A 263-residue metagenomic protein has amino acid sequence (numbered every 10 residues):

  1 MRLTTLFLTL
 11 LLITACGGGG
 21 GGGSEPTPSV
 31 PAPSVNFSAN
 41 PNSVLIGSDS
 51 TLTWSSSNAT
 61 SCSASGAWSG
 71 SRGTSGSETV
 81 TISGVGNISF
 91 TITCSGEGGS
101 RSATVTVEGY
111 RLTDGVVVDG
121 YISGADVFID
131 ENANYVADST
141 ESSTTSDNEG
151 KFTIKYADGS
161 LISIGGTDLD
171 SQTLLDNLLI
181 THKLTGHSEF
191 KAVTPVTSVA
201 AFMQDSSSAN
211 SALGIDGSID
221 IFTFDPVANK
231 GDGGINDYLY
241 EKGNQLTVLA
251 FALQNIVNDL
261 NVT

Functional and structural regions predicted by a protein language model:
T14-A15: C-terminal motif of bacterial Sec signal peptides marking the signal peptidase cleavage site
G22-P31, E108-T263: Feature for extracytoplasmic/surface-facing segments of secreted or surface-associated proteins, emphasizing
A39-V44: Short beta-strand segments of immunoglobulin-like
S48-L52, T113: Structural beta-strand segments of beta-rich domains
S55-S61, D119-G124: Short proline/glycine-enriched turn/loop motifs at strand-loop junctions of beta-rich domains
R72-S89: Solvent-exposed segments in extracellular or luminal domains encompassing
R101-G109: C-terminal edge beta-strand
